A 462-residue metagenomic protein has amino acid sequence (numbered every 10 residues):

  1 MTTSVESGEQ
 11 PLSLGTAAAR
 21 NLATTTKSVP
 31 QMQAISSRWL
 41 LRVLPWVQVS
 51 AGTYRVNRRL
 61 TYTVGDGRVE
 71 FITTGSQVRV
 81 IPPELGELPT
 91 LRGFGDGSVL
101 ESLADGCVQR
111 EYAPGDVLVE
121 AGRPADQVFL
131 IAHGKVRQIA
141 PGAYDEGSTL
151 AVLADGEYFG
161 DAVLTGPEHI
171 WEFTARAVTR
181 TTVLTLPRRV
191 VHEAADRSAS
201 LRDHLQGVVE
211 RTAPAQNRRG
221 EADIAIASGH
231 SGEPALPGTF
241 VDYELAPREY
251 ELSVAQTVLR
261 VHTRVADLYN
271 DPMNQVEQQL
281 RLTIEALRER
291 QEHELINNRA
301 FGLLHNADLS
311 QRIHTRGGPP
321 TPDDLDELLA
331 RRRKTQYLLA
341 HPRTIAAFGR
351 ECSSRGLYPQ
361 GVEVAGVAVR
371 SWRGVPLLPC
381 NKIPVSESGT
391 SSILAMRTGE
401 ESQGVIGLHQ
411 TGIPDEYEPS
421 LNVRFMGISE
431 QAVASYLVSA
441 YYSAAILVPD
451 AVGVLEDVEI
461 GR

Functional and structural regions predicted by a protein language model:
M1-G238: Cytosolic regulatory regions built on CNB/CRP/Popeye-like sensor folds
A113, D126, A132, V136-A140 (+4 more regions): Conserved mid-sequence domains
A121, A340-P342, C380, M396-R397: Short His-Asn-centered micro-motif
A125-Q127, T181, R333-Y337, T390-S392 (+1 more regions): Short, surface-exposed beta-edge/turn micro-motifs
E210-V265, N274-V276: Acidic/polar, low-complexity extended loops/arms that serve as protein-protein interfaces in large oligomeric shells
Q256-K334: Alpha-helical scaffold segments that mediate packing/assembly in large oligomeric complexes
A307-R370: Extended, solvent-exposed, turn-rich assembly/linker loops in the middle of proteins
Q360-R462: Sequence/fold signature of self-assembling virion shell proteins
